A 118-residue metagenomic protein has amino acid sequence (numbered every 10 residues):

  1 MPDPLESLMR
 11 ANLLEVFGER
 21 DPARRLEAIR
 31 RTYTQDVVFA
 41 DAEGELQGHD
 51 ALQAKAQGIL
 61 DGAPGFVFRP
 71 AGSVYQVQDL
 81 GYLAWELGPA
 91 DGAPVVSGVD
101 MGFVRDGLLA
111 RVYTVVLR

Functional and structural regions predicted by a protein language model:
P2-T32: Short acidic-aromatic low-complexity motifs
P4-S7, L46, Q53, L109: Domain-scale activation on soluble regions of proteins
L26-D79: A solvent-exposed, acidic/Ser-Thr-rich amphipathic alpha-helical stretch
F39, L83, R111-V112: Short hydrophobic/aromatic-rich beta-strand segments that constitute the beta-sheet cores of beta-sandwich/beta-barrel
Y75-V77, D91-V96: A generic structural micro-feature
L83-A90: Short beta-strand segments that buttress and anchor functional surface loops
S97-R118: Short beta-strand edge/turn micro-motifs at domain boundaries
